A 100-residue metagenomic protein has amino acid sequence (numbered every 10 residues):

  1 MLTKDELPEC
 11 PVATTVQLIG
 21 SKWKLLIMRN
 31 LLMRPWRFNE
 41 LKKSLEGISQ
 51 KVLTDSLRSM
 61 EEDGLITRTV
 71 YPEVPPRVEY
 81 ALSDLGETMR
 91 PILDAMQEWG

Functional and structural regions predicted by a protein language model:
L2, E6-V52, E79: N-terminal helix-turn-helix DNA-binding core of bacterial DNA-binding proteins
T14, K43, D55, P91-D94 (+1 more regions): Generic recognition of well-ordered alpha-helical segments within structured catalytic/regulatory domains
L25, D63, I92-G100: Alpha-helical linker/hinge and terminal dimerization helices associated with HTH transcriptional regulators
N39-P75: Canonical helix-turn-helix DNA-binding module
P72-M96: Basic, amphipathic "hinge/linker" alpha-helix immediately C-terminal to the N-terminal HTH DNA-binding motif
